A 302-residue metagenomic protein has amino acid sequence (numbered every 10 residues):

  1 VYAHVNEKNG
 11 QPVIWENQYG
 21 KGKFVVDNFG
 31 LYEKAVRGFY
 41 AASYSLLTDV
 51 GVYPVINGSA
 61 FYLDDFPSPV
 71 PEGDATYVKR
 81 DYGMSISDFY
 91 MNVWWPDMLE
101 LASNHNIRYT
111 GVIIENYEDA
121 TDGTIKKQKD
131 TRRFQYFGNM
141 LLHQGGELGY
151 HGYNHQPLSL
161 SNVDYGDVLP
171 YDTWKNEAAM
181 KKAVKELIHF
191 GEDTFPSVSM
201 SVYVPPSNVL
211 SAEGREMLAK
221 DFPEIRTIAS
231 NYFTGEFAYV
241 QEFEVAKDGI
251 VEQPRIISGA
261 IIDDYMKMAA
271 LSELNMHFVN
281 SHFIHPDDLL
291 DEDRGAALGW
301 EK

Functional and structural regions predicted by a protein language model:
V1-G58: A glycine-centered loop/beta-turn motif at secondary-structure junctions
K8-N9, N17-G20, V52-V55, S103-N104 (+5 more regions): Extracellular/periplasmic catalytic domains that process cell-envelope and extracellular macromolecules
N9-P12, L46, P96, K129-N139 (+2 more regions): Alpha-helical scaffolding within the catalytic cores of extracellular/periplasmic polymer-degrading hydrolases
N28-K34, V78-M91, N116-Q128, L169-A179 (+3 more regions): The substrate-binding groove and active-site-proximal loops of carbohydrate-active enzymes, especially glycoside
N28-L31, V50-V70, A102, E192-V202 (+3 more regions): Catalytic grooves of carbohydrate-active enzymes
Y32-E33, F39, D49-M140, Q144: Active-site beta->alpha N-cap acidic-glycine motif
S103-E213, H277-D288: Metal-dependent polysaccharide deacetylase catalytic core of the NodB/CE4 family, i.e., the active-site-bearing domain
F222-I262: His/Asp/Glu-enriched short active-site or ligand-binding loop at hydrolase and phosphoryl-transfer sites
